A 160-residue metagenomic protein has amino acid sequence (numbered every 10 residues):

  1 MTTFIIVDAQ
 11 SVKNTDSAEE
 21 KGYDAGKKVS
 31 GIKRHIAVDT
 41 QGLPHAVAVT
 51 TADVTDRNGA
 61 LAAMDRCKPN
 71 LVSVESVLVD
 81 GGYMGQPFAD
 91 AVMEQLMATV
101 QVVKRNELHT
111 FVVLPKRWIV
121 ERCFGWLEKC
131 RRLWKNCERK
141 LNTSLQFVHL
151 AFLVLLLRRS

Functional and structural regions predicted by a protein language model:
M1-Q95, Q101, A151-F152: Polybasic low-complexity intrinsically disordered regions
P44, E107-L108: A short, flexible beta-alpha/helix-coil linker loop
D90, M97, T110-S160: Basic, amphipathic alpha-helical segments enriched in Lys/Arg and hydrophobic/aromatic residues
V103-R105: Conserved beta-strand termini and adjacent loop/short-helix elements that scaffold enzyme active sites in alpha/beta
